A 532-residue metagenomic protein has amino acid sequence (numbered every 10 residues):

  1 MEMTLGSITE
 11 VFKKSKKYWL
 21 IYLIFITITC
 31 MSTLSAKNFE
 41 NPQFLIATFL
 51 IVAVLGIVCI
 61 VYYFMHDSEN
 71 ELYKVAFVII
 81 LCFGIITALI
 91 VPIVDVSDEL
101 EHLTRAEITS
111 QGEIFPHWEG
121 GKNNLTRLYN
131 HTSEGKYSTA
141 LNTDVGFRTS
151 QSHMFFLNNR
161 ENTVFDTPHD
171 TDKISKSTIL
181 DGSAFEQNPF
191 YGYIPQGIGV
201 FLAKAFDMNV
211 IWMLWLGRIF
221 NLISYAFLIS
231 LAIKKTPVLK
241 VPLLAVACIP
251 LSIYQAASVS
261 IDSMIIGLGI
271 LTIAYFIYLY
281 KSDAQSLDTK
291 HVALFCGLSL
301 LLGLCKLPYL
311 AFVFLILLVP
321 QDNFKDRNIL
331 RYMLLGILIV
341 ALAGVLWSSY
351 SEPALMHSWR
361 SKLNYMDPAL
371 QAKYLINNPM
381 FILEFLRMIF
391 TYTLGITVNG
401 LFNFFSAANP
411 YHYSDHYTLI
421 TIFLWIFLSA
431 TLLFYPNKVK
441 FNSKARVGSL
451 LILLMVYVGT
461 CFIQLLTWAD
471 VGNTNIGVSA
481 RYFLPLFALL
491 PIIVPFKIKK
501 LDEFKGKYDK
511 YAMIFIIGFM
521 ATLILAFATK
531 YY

Functional and structural regions predicted by a protein language model:
E2-I26, T33-I85, Y332-I337, D509-I517: Start-transfer (signal-anchor) and selected internal transmembrane alpha helices of multi-pass inner/ER membrane
S15-Y22, M208-I211, I229-P250: Transmembrane-helix signature of polytopic, membrane-embedded enzymes that assemble or transfer cell-envelope glycans
E113-W215: Interfacial juxtamembrane loops and adjacent helix segments that form the catalytic/substrate-binding surfaces
S258-I265: Short acidic/glycine- and proline-prone juxtamembrane loop motifs at membrane-interface regions of multi-pass membrane
F276-A284, L310-I339: Perimembrane helix-loop-helix junctions
H291-L307, F312-L318: Membrane-interface alpha helices of multi-pass inner-membrane proteins
F324-R331, T431-L454: Membrane-interface helix-loop-helix junctions at transmembrane boundaries of multi-pass membrane enzymes, predominantly
S348-P436: Membrane-lumen/periplasm interface segments of multi-pass, membrane-embedded glycan/lipid transferases
